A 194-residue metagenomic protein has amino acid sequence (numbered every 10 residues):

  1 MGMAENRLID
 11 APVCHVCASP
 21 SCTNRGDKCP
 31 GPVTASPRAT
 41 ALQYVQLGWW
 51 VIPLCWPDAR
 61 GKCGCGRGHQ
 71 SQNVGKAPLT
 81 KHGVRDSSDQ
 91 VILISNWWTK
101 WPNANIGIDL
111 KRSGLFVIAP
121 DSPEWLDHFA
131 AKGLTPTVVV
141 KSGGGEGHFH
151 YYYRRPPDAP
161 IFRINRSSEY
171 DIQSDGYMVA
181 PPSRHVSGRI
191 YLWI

Functional and structural regions predicted by a protein language model:
G2-I194: Conserved phosphate/metal-binding and DNA-contacting active-site motifs used in DNA phosphodiester-bond processing
